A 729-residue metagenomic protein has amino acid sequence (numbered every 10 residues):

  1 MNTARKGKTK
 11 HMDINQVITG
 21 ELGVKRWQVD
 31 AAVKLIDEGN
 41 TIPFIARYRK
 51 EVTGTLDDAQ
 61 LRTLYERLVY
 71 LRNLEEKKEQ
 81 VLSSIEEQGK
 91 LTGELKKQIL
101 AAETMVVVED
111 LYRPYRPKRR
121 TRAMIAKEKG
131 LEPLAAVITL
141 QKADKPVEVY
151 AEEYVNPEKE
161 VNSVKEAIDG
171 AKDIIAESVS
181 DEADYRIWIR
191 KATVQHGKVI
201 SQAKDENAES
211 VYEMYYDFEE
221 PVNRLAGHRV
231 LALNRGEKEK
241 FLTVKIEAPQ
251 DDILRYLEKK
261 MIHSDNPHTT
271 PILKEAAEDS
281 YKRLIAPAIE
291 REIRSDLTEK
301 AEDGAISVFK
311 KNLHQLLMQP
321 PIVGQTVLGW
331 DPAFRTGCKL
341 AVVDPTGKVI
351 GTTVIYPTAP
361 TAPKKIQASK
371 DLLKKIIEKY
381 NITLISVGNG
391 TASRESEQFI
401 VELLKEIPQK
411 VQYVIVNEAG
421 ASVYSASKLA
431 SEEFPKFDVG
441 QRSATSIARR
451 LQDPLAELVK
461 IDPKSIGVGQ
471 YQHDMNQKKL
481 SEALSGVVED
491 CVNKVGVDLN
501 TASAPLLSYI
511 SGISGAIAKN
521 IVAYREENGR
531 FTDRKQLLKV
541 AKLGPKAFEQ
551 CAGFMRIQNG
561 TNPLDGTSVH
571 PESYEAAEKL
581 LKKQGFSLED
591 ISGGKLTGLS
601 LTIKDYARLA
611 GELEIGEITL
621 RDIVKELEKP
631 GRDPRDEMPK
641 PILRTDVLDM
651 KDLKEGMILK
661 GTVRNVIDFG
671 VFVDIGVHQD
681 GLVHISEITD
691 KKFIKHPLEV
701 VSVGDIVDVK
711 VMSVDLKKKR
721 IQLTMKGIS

Functional and structural regions predicted by a protein language model:
M1-D30, D37: Generic start-of-chain signal for non-secretory N-termini
H11-I14, E66, R72-K90, L100 (+5 more regions): Long, highly charged, low-complexity intrinsically disordered interaction regions that mediate electrostatic DNA/RNA
K34-D37, P114, I125-E128, A232-G236 (+15 more regions): Replace "in large, NTP-powered and nucleic-acid-processing enzymes" with "in large, NTP-powered factors and other
Y48-K50, T139, P249, P332 (+11 more regions): Short, ordered loop/turn segments at secondary-structure junctions
Q60-T63, Y70, L74-S84, Q88-G329 (+1 more regions): Duplex nucleic acid-engaging cores and interfaces of nucleic-acid transaction enzymes
S84, Q98, E109-L111, G236-P249 (+4 more regions): Structured, non-catalytic alpha/beta "coupling" segments that mediate domain-domain communication and provide generic
K191-K198, W330-F334, G390-E395, V416-V423 (+5 more regions): A glycine-rich phosphate-binding loop feature that marks nucleotide/adenosyl-phosphate handling sites
G560-T561, D565-S729: Single-stranded RNA-binding regions, centering on S1/OB-family and related RNA-binding modules
